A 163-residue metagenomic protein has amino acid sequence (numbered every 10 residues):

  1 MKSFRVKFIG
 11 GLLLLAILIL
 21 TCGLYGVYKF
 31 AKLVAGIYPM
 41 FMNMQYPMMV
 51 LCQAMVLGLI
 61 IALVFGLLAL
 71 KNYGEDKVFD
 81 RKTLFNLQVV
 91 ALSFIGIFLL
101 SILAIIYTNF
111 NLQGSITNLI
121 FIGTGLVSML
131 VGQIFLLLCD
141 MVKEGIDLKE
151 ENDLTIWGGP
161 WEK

Functional and structural regions predicted by a protein language model:
M1-I17: Alpha-helical transmembrane segments and their helix-start/interface "positive-inside/aromatic belt" motifs in integral
L24-G36: Membrane-helix interface motif
A35-I60: Membrane-helix boundary elements
Y38-N43, G114-T124: Non-cytosolic membrane-interface motifs at loop->transmembrane helix junctions
I60-R81: Membrane-helix interface/capping segments
I97-T117: Alpha-helical transmembrane segments and their membrane-interface junctions in multi-pass membrane proteins
F121-E150: Alpha-helical transmembrane segments and their immediate juxtamembrane interface regions
D147-K163: Short, intrinsically disordered, charge-rich cytosolic tails of integral membrane proteins
